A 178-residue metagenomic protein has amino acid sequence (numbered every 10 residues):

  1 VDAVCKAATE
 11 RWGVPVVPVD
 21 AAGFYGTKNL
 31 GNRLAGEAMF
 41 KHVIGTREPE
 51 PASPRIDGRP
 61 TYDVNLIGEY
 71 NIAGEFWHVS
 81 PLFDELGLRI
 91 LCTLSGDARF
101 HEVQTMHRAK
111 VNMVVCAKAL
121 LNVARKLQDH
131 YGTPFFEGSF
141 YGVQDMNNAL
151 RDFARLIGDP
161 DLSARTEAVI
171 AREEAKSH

Functional and structural regions predicted by a protein language model:
V1-H178: An N-terminal assembly and electron-transfer interface module characteristic of large anaerobic redox and radical
